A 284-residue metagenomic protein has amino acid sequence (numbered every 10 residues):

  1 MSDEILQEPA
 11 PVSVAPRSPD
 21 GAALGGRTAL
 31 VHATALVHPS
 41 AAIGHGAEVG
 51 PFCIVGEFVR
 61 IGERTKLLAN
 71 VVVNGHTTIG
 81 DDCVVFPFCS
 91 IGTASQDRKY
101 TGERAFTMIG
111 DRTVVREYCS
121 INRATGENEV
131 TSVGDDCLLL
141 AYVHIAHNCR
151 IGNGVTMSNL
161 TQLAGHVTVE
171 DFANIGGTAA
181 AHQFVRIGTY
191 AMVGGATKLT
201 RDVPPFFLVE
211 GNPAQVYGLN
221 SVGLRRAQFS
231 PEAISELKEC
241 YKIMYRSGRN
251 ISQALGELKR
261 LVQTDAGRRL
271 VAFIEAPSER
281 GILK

Functional and structural regions predicted by a protein language model:
M1-T34, P39-S40, H45, D82 (+5 more regions): Terminal amphipathic alpha-helical/low-complexity segments used for targeting or macromolecular assembly
L24-G25, A29-Q215: Structural signal for interior beta-strand "rungs" in well-ordered beta-sheet cores of soluble enzyme domains
